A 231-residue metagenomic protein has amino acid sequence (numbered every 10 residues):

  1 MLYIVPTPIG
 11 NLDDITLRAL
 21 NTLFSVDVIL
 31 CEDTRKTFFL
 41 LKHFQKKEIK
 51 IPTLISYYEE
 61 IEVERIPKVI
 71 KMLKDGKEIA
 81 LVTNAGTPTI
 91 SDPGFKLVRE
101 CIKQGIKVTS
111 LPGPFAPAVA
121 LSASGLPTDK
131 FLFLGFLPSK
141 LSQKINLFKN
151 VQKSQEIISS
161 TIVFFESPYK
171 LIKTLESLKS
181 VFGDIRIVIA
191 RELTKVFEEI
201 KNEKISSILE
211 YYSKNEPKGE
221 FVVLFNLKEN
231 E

Functional and structural regions predicted by a protein language model:
M1-Y58: Glycine-rich, flexible N-terminal cofactor/catalytic loop recognition
L2, T53, E78, E156-E231: A contiguous loop/helix-start segment that scaffolds small-molecule binding in enzyme catalytic cores
P8-G10, N84-P88, P168-K170, K228-N230: Short glycine-rich anion-binding loops that position phosphate/pyrophosphate groups of nucleotides and phosphorylated
L23-I29, G105-V108, T161-I162: Short active-site oxyanion
I55-V63, F136-L141: Conserved helicase motor
Y58-I61, I66-F115: Glycine/small-residue-rich loop that forms an oxyanion/phosphate-binding "nest" at active or ligand-binding sites
K96-S154: Class I SAM-dependent methyltransferase SAM-binding "motif I" and its flanking Rossmann-like core
